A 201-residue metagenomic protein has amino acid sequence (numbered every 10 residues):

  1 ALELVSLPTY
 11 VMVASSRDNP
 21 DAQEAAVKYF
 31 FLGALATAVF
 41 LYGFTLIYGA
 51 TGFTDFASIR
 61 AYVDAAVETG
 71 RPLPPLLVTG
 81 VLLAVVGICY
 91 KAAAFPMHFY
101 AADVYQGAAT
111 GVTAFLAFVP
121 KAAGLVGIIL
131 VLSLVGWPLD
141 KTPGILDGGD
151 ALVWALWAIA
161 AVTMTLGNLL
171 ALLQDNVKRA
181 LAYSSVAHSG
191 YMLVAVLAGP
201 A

Functional and structural regions predicted by a protein language model:
A1-A201: Alpha-helical transmembrane segments of multi-pass membrane proteins predominantly involved in bioenergetics
